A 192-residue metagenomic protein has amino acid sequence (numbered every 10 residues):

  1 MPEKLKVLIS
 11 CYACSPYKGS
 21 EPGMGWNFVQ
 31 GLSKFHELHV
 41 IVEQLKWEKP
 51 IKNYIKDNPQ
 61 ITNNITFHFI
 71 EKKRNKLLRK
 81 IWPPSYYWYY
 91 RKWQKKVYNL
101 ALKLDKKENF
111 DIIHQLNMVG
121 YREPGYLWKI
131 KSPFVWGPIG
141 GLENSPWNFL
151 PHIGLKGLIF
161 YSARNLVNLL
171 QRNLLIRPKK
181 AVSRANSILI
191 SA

Functional and structural regions predicted by a protein language model:
M1-N63, K106, K179, A185-S187: N-terminal subdomain of nucleotide-sugar transferases
S10, I41-E43, I70, G137-P138 (+1 more regions): Generic beta-sheet signal
S15-K18, Y89-W93, R164-Q171: Short, flexible loop segments at the rims of nucleotide/cofactor-binding pockets, characterized by
K18, Y89-Y98, L102, I112-P151: An aromatic- and histidine-rich active-site surface loop
P22, P50-Y54, L78-W82, G125-W128 (+1 more regions): Short aromatic-enriched loop/helix-cap "lid" or pocket-rim segments at secondary-structure transitions that line
N27-F28, K34, L142, G157-I188: Membrane-proximal helix-turn-helix segments that form the acceptor-binding/catalytic region of lipid-linked
V40-K96: A conserved catalytic-core segment of Leloir-type glycosyltransferases
Q115, I190-S191: Short beta-strand scaffold positions
